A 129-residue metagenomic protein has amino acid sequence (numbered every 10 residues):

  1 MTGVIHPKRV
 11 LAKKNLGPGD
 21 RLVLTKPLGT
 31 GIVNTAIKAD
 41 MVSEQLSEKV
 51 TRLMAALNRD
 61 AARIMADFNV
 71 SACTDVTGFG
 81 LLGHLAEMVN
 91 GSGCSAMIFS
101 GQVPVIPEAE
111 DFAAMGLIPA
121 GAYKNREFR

Functional and structural regions predicted by a protein language model:
M1-V10, Q45-M65: Active-site glycine-rich loop that binds ribose-phosphate moieties when present
M1-V42: Glycine-rich anion-binding loops of enzyme active sites
T2, D67-N69, C73-R129: Glycine-/charge-enriched secondary-structure boundary and capping motifs
K13-G17, V42-S43, R63-D67, V89-N90: Solvent-exposed alpha-helices and their adjacent loops that cap or buttress functional pockets in soluble metabolic
K14, T25, V50-M54, T74-T77 (+1 more regions): Glycine- and other small-residue-rich loops at beta-strand/loop junctions that grip anionic moieties
I37-K49, D111-A114, I118: Active-site phosphate/oxyanion-binding loops
